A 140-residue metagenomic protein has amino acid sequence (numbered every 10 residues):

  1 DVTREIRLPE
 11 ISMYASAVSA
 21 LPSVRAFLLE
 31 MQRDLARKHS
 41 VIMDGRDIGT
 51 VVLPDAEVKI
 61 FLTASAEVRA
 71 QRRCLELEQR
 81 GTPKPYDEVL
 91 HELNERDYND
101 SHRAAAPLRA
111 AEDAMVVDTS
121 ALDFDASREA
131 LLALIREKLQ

Functional and structural regions predicted by a protein language model:
D1-S40, E67, Q71, Q79 (+3 more regions): ATP-dependent small-molecule kinase phosphotransfer cores that center on conserved nucleotide phosphate-binding segments
I6-L8, V51-L53, P107-A111: Short, flexible turn/loop "capping" segments at secondary-structure junctions
Y14, M43, T63, D118-T119: Thr-Gly-centered strand-to-loop micro-motif
F27-F61: Phosphate/Mg2+-binding loops and adjacent switch elements in nucleotide/diphosphate-handling enzyme cores
D47-G49, A66-E67, L122: Short glycine-rich anion-binding loops that position phosphate/pyrophosphate groups of nucleotides and phosphorylated
E57-V58, A64-V68, R72-C74: Active-site pocket-lining segment
V58, P107-F124: Phosphate-binding beta-loop-alpha motif at adenosine-nucleotide cofactor sites
A130-K138: C-terminal alpha-helix
